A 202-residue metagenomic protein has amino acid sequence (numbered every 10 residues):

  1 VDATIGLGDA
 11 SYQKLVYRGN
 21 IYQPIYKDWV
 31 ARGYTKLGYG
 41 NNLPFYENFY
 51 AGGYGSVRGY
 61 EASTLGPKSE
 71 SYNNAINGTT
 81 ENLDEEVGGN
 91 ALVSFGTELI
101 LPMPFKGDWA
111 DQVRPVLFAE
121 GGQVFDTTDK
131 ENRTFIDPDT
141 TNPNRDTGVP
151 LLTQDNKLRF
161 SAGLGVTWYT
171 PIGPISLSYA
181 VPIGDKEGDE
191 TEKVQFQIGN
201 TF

Functional and structural regions predicted by a protein language model:
V1-G148, N200: C-terminal outer-membrane beta-barrel translocator/porin domains of Gram-negative envelope proteins and their
I5-Q13, P182-T191: Solvent-exposed loop/turn segments connecting transmembrane beta-strands in outer-membrane beta-barrel proteins
I100-P104, V124, T128, W168-S176 (+3 more regions): Hydrophobic alpha-helical segments
W109-D111, Q154-L158, E190: Structural motif marking the loop-to-transmembrane transition
F135-Y179, I183: C-terminal structured "cap/appendage" subdomains that terminate the fold
V166-T170, T191-F202: Outer-membrane beta-barrel "beta-signal"
